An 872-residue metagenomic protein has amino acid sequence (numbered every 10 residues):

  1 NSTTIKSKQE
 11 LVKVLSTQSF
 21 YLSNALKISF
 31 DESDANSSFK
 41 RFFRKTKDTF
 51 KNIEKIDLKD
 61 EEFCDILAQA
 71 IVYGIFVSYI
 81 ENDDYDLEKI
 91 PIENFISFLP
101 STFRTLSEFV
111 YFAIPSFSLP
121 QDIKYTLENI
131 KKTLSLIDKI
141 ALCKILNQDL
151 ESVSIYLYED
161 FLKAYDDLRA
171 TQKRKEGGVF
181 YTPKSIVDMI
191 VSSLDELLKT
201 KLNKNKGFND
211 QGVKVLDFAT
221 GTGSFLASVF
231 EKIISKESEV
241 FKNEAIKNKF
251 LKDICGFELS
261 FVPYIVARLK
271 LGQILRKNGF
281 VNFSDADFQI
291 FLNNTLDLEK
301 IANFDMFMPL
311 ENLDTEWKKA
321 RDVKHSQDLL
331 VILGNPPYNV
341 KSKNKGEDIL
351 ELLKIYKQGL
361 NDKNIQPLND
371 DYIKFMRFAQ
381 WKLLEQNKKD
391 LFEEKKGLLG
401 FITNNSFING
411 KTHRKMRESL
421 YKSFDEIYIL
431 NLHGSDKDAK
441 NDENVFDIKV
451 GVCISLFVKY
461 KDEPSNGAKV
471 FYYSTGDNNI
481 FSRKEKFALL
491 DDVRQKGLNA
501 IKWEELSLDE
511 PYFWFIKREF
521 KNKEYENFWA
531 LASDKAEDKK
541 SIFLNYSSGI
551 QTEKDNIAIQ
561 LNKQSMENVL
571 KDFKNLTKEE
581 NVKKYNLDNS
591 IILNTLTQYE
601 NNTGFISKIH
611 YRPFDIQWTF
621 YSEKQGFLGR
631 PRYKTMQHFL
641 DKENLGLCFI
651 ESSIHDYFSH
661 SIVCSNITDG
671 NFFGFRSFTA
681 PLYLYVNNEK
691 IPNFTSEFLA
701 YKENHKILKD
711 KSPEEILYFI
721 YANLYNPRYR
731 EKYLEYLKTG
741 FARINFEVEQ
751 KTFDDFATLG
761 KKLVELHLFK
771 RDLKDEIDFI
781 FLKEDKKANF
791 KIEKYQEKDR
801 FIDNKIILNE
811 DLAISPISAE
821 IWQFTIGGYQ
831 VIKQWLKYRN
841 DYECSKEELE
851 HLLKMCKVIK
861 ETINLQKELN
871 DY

Functional and structural regions predicted by a protein language model:
N1-I66, A70, G74, I130-E159 (+3 more regions): Short, basic/polar, glycine-containing "phosphate-handling" surface segments that engage DNA
N1-T126, V179-K324, S406, Y428-L432 (+4 more regions): Charged, often flexible domain-edge or linker segments that flank or initiate folded functional domains
N36-E54, V153-Q172, S238-K247, I301 (+5 more regions): Active-site-adjacent bridging/hinge elements
R41-D48, D149-D167, T222, M376 (+4 more regions): Core structural elements
I145-D149, Y156, D160-F161, Y165-I190 (+9 more regions): Long, K/E/R/D-enriched contiguous segments that form extended
R169, T182-L198, K214-V229, L352 (+6 more regions): Extended, hydrophobic alpha-helical segments in both membrane/secreted and soluble proteins
K252, L259-P336, V340-D362, Q366-M376 (+6 more regions): SAM-dependent nucleic-acid methyltransferase catalytic core
Q327, K343-D348, L352, D362 (+1 more regions): Sequence-level detector for compositionally biased, low-complexity segments
